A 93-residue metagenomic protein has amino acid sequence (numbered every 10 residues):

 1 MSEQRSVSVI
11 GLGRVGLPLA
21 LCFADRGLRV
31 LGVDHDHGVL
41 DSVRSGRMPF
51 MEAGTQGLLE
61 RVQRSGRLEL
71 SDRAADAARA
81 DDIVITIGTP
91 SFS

Functional and structural regions predicted by a protein language model:
M1-S93: Structural/interface elements that position substrates and couple domains in central-metabolism enzymes
